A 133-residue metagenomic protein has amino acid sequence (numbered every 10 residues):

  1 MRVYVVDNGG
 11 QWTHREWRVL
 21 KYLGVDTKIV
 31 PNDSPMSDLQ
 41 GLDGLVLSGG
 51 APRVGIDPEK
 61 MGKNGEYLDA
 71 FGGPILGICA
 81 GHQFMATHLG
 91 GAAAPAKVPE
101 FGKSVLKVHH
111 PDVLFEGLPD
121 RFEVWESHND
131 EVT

Functional and structural regions predicted by a protein language model:
R2-V5, G10-I78, H82-L89: Flexible gly/pro-rich beta->alpha loop and the following alpha-helix that scaffold active-site loops
G62-I78, Q83-T133: Pocket-forming structural segment of enzyme catalytic cores
